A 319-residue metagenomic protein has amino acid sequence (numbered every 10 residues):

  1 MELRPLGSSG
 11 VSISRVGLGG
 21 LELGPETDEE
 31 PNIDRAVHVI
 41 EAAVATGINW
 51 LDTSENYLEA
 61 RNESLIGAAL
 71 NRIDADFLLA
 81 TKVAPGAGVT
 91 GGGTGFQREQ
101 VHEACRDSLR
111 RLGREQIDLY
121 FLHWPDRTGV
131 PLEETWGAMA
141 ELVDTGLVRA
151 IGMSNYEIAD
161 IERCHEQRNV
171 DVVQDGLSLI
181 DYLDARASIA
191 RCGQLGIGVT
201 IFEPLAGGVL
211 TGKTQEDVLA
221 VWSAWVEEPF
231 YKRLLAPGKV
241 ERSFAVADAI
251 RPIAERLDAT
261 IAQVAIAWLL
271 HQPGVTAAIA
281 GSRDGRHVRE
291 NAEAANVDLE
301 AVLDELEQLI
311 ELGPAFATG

Functional and structural regions predicted by a protein language model:
M1-F77: N-terminal binding-site loop/beta-alpha segment at the start of enzyme catalytic domains that lines or forms
L18-G20, T53, T81, L119-L122 (+4 more regions): Conserved beta-strand positions
E22-D34, A87-E99, W124-R127: Active-site mouth loops of central-metabolism enzymes
E30-A43, F96-L112, E157-R163: Short, acidic/polar
A42, T46, R111-L112, G146 (+1 more regions): Structural motif
D76-G88, Y120: A short, structured active-site edge motif that brings together acidic residues
L109-T128: Active-site groove signature of glycoside hydrolases
P125-G319: Beta/alpha (TIM)-barrel catalytic core signal, keyed to glycine-rich beta->alpha loops juxtaposed to Asp/Glu that bind
